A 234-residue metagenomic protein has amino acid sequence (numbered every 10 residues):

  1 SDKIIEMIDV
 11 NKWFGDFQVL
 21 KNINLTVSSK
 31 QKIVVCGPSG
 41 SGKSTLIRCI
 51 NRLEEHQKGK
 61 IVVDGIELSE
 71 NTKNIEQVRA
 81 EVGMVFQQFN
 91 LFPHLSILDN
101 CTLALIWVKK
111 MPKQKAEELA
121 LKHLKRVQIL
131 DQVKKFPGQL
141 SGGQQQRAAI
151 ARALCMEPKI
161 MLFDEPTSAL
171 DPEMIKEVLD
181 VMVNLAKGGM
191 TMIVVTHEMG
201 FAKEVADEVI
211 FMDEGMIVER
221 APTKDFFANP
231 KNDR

Functional and structural regions predicted by a protein language model:
K3-I8, K12-T223: ABC family nucleotide-binding domain
K224-A228: Short acidic-hydrophobic catalytic motif
N232: ATP phosphate-binding glycine-rich loop
